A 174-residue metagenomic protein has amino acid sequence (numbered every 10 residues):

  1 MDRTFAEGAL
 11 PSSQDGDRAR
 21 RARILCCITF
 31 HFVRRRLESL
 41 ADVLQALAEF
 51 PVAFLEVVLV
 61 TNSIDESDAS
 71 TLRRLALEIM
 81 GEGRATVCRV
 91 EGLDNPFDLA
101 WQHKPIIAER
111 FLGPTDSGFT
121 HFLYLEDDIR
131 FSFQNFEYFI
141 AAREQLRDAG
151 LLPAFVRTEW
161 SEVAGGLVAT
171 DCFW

Functional and structural regions predicted by a protein language model:
D15-C26: A short, charged/proline- and glycine-enriched loop that marks the coil->beta-strand transition at the N-terminal
L25-R36: A conserved hydrophobic helix/loop-capping motif in glycosyltransferases and polysaccharide synthases
R35-L37, I64-L72, V163: Short, charged/polar "capping" segments at the starts of alpha-helices and the immediately preceding loops
D42-L55: Short, acidic, metal-binding catalytic loop of nucleotide-sugar glycosyltransferases
T61-I64, D127: Acidic ATP/Mg2+-coordinating residue in the GHKL
E66-T120: Active-site-proximal specificity loops/subdomain of glycosyltransferases
G118-R130: Short beta-strand-to-loop acidic/aromatic patch adjacent to the donor-nucleotide binding site
S132-W174: Conserved catalytic core of nucleotide-sugar-dependent glycosyltransferases
